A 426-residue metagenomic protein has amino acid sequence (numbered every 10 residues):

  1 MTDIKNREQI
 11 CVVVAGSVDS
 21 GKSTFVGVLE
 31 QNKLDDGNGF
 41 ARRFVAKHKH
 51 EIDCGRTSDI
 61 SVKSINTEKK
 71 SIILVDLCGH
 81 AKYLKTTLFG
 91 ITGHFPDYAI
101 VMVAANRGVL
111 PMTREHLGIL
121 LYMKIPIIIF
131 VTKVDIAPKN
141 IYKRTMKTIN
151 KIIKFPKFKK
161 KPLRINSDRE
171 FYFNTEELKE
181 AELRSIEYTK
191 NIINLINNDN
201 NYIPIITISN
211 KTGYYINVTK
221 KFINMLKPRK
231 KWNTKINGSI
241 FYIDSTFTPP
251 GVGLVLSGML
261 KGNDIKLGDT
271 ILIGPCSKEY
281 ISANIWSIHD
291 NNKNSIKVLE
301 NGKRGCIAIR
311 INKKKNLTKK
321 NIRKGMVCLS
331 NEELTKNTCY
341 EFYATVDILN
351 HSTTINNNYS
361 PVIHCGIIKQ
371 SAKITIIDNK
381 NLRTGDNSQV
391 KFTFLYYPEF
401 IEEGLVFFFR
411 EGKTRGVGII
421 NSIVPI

Functional and structural regions predicted by a protein language model:
T2-K85, H94-A99: P-loop NTPase switch module centered on the Walker A-proximal segment
V14, K313-I426: C-terminal effector modules of nucleic-acid-centric enzymes and ribosome-associated factors
G16, K151-F158, P162-S352: Conserved catalytic-core segments of large NTP-driven translation/proteostasis enzymes
D19, F25, G55, D76 (+10 more regions): Residue-level signature of catalytic and energy-coupling elements of molecular machines, predominantly ATP/GTP-dependent
T24-L29, T86, M112-I119, R144-I152 (+1 more regions): Alpha-helical scaffold elements adjacent to nucleotide-binding pockets in ATP/GTP-utilizing enzyme cores
S71-I72, E279-S282, K369-S371, R415: Short, mixed charged/polar active-site loops that provide acid/base catalysis or chelate metal/phosphate cofactors
L77-Y83, H94-E115, L121-R144: Conserved Switch II/interswitch segment of TRAFAC-class P-loop GTPases
K139, L299-G305, L382-N387: Solvent-exposed, conformationally flexible loop/turn segments
